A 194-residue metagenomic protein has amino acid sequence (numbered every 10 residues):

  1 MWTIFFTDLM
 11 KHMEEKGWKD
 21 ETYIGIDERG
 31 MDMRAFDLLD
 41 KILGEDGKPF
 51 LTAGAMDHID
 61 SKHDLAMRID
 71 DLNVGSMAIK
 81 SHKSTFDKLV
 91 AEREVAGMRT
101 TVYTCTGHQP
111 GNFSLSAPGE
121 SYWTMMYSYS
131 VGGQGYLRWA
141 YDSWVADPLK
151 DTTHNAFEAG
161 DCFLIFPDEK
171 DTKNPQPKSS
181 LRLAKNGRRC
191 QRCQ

Functional and structural regions predicted by a protein language model:
M1-K150: Catalytic-core regions of glycoside hydrolase
P110, Y127-Q194: Aromatic- and carboxylate-lined catalytic core of secreted/periplasmic carbohydrate-active enzymes
